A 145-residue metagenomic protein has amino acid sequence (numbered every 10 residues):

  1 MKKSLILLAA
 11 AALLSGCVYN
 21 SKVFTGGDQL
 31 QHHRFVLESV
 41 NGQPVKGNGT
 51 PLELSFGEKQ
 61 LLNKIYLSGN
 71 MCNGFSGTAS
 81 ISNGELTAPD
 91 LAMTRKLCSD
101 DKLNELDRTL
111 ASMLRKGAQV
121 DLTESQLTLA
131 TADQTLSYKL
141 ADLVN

Functional and structural regions predicted by a protein language model:
M1-C17: Sec-dependent bacterial lipoprotein signal peptides
C17-N145: Lipid interaction determinants
